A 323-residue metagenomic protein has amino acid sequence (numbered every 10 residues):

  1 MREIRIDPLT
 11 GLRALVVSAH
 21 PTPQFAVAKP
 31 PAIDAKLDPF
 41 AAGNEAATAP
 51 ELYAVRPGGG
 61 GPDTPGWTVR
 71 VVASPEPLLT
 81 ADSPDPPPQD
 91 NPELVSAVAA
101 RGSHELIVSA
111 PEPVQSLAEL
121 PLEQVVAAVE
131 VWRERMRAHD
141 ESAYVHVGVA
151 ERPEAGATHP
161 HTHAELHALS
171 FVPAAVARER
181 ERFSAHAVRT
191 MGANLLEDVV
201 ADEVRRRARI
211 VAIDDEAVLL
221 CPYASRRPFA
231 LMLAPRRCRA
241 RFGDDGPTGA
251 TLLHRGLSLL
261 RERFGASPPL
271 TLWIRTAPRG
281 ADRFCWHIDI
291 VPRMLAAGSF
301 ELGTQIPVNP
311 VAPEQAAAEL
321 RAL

Functional and structural regions predicted by a protein language model:
M1-H161, H167-A240, T248, L260-R275 (+1 more regions): Active-site microenvironments that recognize anionic phosphate/pyrophosphate groups
D245-L252: Alpha-helix N-cap/loop-to-helix boundary motif
L253-L257, R261: An acidic, glycine-/histidine-flanked metal-binding catalytic module
